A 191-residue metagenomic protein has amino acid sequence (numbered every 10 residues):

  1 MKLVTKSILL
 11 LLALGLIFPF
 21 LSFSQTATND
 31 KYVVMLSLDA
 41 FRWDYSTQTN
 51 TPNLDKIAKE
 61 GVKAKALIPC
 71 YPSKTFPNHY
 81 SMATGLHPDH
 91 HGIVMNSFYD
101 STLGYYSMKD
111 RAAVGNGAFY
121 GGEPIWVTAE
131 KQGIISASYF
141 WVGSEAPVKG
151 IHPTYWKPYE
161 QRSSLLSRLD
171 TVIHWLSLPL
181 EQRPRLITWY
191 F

Functional and structural regions predicted by a protein language model:
M1-L10: Bacterial N-terminal signal peptides that target proteins for export
L9-P19: Bacterial N-terminal signal peptides
F18-N29: Bacterial Sec-dependent signal peptides at the C-terminal "C-region" and cleavage site
N29, Y71-P72, N116-Y120: A short beta-strand-to-alpha-helix junction
D30, T51-D55, F76-Y80, G122-W126 (+2 more regions): Extracytoplasmic/secreted envelope proteins and their assembly/folding machinery, especially bacterial periplasmic
D30-R42, I57, M82, A129 (+1 more regions): Beta-strand elements within well-structured catalytic alpha/beta cores of enzymes that handle phosphate/sulfate esters
S46-H91: Short, structured active-site-proximal loop/turn typified by the sulfatase FGly-forming signature C/S-X-P-X-R
H87-F191: His/Asp/Glu-rich, glycine-adjacent segments that coordinate divalent cations and/or stabilize oxyanion chemistry on
